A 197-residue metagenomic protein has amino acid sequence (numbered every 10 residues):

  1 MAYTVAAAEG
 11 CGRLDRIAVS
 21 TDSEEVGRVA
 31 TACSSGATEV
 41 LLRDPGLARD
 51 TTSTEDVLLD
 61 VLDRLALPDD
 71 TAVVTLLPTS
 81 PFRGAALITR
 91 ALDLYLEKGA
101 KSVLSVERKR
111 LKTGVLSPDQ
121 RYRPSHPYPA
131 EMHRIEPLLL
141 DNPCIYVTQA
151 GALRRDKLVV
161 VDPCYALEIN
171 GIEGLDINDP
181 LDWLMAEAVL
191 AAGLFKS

Functional and structural regions predicted by a protein language model:
M1-S20: N-terminal glycine-rich phosphate-binding loop and ensuing alpha1 helix
D15-I17, A72, K101: Residues at the starts of beta-strands that form the adenosine-phosphate
T21-E24, R108: Residues in the short beta-alpha loop(s) of Rossmann-like NAD(P)-binding domains
E24-A72, R83-A86, R90: Short phosphate-binding loop-to-helix
G27, A150-R154, W183: A generic structural signal for short hydrophobic patches within well-formed alpha-helices
D50, T54-D60, D69, S80-N170: Conserved core of the sugar-phosphate nucleotidyltransferase
L76-L77: Active-site acidic Asp-centered loop
E168, E173-S197: Hydrophobic helical membrane-anchoring modules
